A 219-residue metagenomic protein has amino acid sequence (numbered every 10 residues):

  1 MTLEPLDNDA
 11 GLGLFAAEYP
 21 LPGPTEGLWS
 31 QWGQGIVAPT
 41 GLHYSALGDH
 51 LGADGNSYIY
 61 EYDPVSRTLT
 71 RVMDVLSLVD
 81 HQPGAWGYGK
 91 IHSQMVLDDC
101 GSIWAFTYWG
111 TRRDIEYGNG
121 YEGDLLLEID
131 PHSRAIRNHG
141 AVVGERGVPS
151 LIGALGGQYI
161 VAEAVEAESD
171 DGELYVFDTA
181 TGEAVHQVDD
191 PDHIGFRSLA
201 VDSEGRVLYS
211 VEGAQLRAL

Functional and structural regions predicted by a protein language model:
M1-L28: A short helix->beta-strand "capping" segment at the edge of beta-propeller domains
A17, T70-S77, R137-A141, V185-D190: Beta-propeller fold detector
P20-S57: Beta-strand-rich domains and repeat architectures in extracellular enzymes and scaffolds, especially beta-propellers
W29-Q34, V79-M95, A141-G153, D192-S203: Repeated scaffold domains used in trafficking and secretory/extracellular systems, primarily beta-propellers
G41-S45, G101-A105, G157-V161, G205-L208: Entry beta-strands of beta-propeller and related beta-repeat scaffolds
L47-S57, A105-G123, E163-D171: Short, conserved, GDST-rich strand-edge loop motifs in beta-rich repeat architectures
Y58-R67, G118-R134, G172-G182, A218: Beta-propeller blade signature
G87-Y88, G110-L155, Q187-I194: Asp-box/WD-like beta-propeller blade repeats and closely related beta-sheet repeat scaffolds
